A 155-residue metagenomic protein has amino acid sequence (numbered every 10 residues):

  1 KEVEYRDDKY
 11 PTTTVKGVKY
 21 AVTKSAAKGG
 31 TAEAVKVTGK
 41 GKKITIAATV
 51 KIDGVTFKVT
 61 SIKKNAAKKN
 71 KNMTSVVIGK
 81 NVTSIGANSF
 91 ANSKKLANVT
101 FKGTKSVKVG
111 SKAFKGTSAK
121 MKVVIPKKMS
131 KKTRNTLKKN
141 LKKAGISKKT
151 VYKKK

Functional and structural regions predicted by a protein language model:
K1, K132-N135: Short, surface-exposed beta-strand/turn "edge" patches of beta-sheet domains
K1-A21, L141-K143, S147-K155: Intrinsically disordered, low-complexity repeat and linker tracts
Y5-A32, K36, K43, S61 (+2 more regions): Non-catalytic substrate-recognition and accessory regions of acyl/acetyltransferase enzymes
K24, G39-S61, K71-S84, K94-K108 (+2 more regions): Structural signature of tandem-repeat unit edges
K63-A66, G86-S89, S111-A113: Consensus positions within tandem repeat domains that build extended binding/scaffold surfaces
K112-G116, N135-L141: A structural signal for leucine-rich repeat
